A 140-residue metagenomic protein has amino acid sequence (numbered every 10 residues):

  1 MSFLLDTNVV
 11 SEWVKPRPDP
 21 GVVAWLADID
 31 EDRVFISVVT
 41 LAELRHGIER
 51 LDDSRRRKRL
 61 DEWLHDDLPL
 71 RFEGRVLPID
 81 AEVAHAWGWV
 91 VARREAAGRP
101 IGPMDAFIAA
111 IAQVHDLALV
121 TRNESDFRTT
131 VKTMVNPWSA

Functional and structural regions predicted by a protein language model:
M1, A109-A140: Acidic, PIN/NYN-like endoribonuclease modules and their adjacent C-terminal/linker elements
M1-T40, E49-D66: Short, well-structured N-terminal submotif of metal-dependent ribonuclease cores
D6, S37, I101-G102, N123: Histidine- and aromatic-rich ligand-binding microenvironments
V10, L41-L44, A84, F127: A generic structural signal for short hydrophobic patches within well-formed alpha-helices
E12-W13, W25, G47, W87 (+2 more regions): Residues that scaffold the ATP/ADP-binding catalytic core of kinase and kinase-like folds
I29, F72, T130-V131: Short, structured coil segments at secondary-structure junctions
H46-S54, L70-V120: Active-site neighborhoods of divalent-metal-dependent phosphate/nucleic-acid chemistry enzymes
